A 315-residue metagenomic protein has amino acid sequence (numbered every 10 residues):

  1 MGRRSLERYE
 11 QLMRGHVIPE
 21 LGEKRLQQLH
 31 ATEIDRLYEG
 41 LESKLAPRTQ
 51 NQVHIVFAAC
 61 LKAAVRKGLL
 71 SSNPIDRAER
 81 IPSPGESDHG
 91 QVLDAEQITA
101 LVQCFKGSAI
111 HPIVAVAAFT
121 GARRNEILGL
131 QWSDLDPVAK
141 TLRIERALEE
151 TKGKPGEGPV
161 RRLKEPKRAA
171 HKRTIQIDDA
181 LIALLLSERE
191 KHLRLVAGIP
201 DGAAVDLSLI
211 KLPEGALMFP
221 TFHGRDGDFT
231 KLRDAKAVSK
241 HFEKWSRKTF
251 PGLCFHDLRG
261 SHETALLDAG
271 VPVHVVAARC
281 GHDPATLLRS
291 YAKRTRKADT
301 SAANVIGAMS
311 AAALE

Functional and structural regions predicted by a protein language model:
M1-L69, P74, S87, D228-K240 (+2 more regions): N-terminal core-binding DNA-recognition domain of tyrosine site-specific recombinases/integrases
M1-T32, E188-G227, K231, K293-A298 (+1 more regions): N-terminal DNA-binding module of tyrosine recombinases/phage integrases
I34, A78, L101, I144 (+4 more regions): Bulky hydrophobic/aromatic "packing anchor" residues in well-ordered structure
P47-I55, R66-L130, V138, E149 (+7 more regions): Basic, Lys/Arg- and aromatic-enriched nucleic-acid-binding interface segment
D76-R77, A139-A147, C254, A265 (+2 more regions): Short functional hotspots where side chains directly engage DNA or cofactors
Q103-H111, T120, I175, K191-A278 (+1 more regions): Short, basic (Lys/Arg/His-rich) helix/loop patches that form interaction surfaces in the mid-to-C-terminal regions
A139, L148-L181, K191-L207, P213 (+3 more regions): C-terminal secondary-structure termini that scaffold catalytic or DNA-interacting sites
